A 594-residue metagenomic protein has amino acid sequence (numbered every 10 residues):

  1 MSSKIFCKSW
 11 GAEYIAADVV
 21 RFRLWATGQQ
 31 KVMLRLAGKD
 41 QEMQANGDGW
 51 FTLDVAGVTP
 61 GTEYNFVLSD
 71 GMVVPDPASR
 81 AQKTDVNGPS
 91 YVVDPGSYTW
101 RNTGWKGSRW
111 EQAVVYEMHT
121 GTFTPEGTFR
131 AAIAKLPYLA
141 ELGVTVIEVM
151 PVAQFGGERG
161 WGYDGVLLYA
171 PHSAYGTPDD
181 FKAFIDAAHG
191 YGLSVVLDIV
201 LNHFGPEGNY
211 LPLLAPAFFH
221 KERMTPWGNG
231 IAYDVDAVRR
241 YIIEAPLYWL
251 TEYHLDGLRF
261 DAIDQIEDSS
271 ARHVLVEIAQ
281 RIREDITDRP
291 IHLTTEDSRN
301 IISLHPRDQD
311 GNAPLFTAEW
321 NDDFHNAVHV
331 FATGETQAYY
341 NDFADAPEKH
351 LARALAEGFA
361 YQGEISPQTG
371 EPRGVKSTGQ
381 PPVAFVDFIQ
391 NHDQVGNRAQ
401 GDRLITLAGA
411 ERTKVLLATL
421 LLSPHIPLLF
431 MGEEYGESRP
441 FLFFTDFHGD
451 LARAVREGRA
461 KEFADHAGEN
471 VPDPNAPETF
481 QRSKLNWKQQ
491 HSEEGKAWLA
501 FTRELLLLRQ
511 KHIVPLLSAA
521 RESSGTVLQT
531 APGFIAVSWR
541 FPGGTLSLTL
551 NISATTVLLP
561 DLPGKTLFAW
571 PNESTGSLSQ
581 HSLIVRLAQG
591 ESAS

Functional and structural regions predicted by a protein language model:
M1-R21, D40-E117, T124-G127, Y138 (+1 more regions): The feature marks proteins involved in alpha-glucan
K4, K8, A360-G374, L429-F430 (+2 more regions): Glycan-recognition and catalytic regions of carbohydrate-active enzymes
L24, F66, M118, L139 (+11 more regions): Conserved, mostly hydrophobic/aromatic
W25-K31, S553-T555, L562-G564: Short proline/glycine-enriched turn/loop motifs at strand-loop junctions of beta-rich domains
A26, P60-T62, S574-S594: C-terminal beta-strand-rich structural cap/linker in extracellular carbohydrate-active enzymes
L68-T103, Y191, L211-P216, H220-E222 (+2 more regions): Core domains of carbohydrate- and sulfate-ester-processing enzymes
K83, T103-W110, H119-H292, S303-L304 (+1 more regions): Substrate-binding/active-site clefts of carbohydrate-active enzymes
N87, L275, A279-D465: Conserved alpha/beta catalytic core and glycan-binding cleft of carbohydrate-active enzymes
